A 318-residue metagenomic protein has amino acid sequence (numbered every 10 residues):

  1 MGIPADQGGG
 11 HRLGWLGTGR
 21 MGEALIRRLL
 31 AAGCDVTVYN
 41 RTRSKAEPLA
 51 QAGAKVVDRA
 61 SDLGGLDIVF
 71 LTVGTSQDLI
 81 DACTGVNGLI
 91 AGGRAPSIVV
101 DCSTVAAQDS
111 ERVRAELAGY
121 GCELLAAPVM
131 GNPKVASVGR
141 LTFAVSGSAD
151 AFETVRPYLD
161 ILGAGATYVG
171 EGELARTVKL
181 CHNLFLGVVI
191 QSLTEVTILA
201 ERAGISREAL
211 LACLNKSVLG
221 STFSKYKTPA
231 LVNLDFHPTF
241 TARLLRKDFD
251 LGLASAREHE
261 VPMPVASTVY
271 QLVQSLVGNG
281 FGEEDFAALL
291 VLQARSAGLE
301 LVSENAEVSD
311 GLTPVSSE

Functional and structural regions predicted by a protein language model:
M1-L71, S97, C102-S103, P133 (+1 more regions): NAD(P)+-binding Rossmann beta1-loop-alpha1 motif at the extreme N-terminus of oxidoreductases
G10, S61-D62, D67-V69, S76-L141: Rossmann-like NAD(P)(H) cofactor-binding subdomain of soluble oxidoreductases
V36, V56, L124-L125, A166 (+2 more regions): Hydrophobic beta-strand scaffold residues
V73-T75, T104, G147, V189: Short glycine-/small-residue-rich Rossmann-like dinucleotide-binding loops
T104-L184: Rossmann-fold dinucleotide-binding core
L174-A297: Helical "substrate-binding/catalytic lid" subdomain of Rossmann-like NAD(P)-dependent dehydrogenases/reductases
